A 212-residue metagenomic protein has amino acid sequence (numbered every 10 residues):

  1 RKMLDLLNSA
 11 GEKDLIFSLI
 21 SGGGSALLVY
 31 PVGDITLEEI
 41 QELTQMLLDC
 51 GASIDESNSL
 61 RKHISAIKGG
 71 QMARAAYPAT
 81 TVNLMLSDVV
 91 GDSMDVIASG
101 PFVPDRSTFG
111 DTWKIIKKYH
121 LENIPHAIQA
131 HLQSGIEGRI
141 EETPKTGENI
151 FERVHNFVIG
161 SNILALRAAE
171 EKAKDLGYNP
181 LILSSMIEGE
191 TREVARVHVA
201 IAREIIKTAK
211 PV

Functional and structural regions predicted by a protein language model:
R1, K13, L28-L84: Glycine/threonine-rich beta-strand-loop-alpha-helix active-site module that forms ligand/phosphate-binding
R1-K13, R192-T208: N-terminal small/polar loop signature for handling phosphorylated ligands or for N-terminal nucleophile
L7, I16-P31, G100: N-terminal glycine-rich phosphate/adenylate-binding segment common to multiple enzyme folds
F17-G22, N83-V89, A98, V212: Short beta-strand segments
G22-G24, I64, S87-D92, P101-V103 (+2 more regions): Glycine-rich beta-alpha junction loops
E38-L60, M94-D95, S99-Q129: Glycine-rich phosphate-binding loop plus the immediately following alpha-helix
A79-V82, P104-R192, V197: Accessory alpha-helical/coil subdomains and C-terminal extensions that flank or cap enzyme catalytic cores
